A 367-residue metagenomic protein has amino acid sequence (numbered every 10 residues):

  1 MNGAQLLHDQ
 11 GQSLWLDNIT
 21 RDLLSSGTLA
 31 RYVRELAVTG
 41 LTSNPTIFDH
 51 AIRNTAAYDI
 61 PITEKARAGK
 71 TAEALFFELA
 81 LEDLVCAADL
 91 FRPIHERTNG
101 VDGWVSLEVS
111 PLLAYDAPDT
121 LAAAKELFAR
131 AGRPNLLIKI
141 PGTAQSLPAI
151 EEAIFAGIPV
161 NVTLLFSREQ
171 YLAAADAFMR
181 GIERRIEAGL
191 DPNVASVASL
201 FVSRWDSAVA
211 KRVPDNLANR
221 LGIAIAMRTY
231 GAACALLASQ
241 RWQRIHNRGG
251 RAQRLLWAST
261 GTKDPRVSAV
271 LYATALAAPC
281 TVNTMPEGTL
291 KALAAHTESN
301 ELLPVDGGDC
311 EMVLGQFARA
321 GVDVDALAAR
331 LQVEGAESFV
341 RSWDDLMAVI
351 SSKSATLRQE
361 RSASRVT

Functional and structural regions predicted by a protein language model:
M1-G27: N- or domain-start disorder-to-order transition segments that initiate the globular core
Q12-N18, T39-S43, G103-V109, L136-I140 (+4 more regions): Hydrophobic faces of well-ordered beta-strands that scaffold small-molecule active sites in alpha/beta enzyme cores
I19-R21, T46, S110-A114, P141-Q145 (+3 more regions): Active-site beta-loop-alpha junctions enriched in small/polar residues
L23, D116-A122, I140-I154, S167-M179: Active-site-adjacent beta->alpha loops and helix N-cap segments on the catalytic face of soluble alpha/beta enzymes
A37-V38, G132, A149-V160: Glycine-enriched alpha-helix->loop->beta-strand junction motifs that scaffold or abut catalytic
S43, I47-A149: Active-site beta->alpha loop and helix N-cap motifs at the rims of alpha/beta catalytic domains
P159-G288: Catalytic alpha/beta core domains of metabolic enzymes, predominantly
G250-A355: Flexible, acidic glycine-rich loops studded with aromatic residues
